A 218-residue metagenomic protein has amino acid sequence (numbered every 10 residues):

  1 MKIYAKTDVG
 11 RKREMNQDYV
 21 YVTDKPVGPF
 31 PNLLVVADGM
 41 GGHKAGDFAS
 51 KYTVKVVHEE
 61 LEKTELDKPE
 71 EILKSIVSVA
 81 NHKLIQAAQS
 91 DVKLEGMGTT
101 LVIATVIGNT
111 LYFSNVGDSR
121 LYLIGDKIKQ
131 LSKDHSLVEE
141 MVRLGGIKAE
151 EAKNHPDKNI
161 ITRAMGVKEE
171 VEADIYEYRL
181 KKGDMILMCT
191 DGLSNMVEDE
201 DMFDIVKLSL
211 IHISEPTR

Functional and structural regions predicted by a protein language model:
M1-S214, R218: PP2C/PPM-type serine/threonine phosphatase catalytic domain
